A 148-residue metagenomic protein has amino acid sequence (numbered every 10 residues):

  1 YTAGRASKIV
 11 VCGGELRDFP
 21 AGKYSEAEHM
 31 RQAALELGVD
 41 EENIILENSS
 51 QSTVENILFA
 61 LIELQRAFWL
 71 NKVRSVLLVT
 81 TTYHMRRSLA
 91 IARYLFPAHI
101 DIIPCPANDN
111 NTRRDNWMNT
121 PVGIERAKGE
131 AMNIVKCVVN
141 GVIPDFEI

Functional and structural regions predicted by a protein language model:
Y1-N119, G123-R126: A structural signal for short, hydrophobic/glycine-enriched beta-strand patches
N111-I148: C-terminal capping/extension of enzyme domains
